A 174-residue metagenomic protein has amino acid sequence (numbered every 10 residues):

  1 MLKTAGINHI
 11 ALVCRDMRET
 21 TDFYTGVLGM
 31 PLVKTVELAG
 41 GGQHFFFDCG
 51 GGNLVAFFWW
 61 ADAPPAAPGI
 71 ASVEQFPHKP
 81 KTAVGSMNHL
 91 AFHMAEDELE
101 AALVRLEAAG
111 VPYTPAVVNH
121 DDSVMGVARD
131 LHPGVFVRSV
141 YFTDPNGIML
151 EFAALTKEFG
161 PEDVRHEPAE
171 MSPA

Functional and structural regions predicted by a protein language model:
M1-R18, H89-L90, M94, L155-F159 (+1 more regions): N-terminal beta-strand motif that seeds the catalytic metal site of vicinal oxygen chelate
G6, Q43, G51-N53, S86-N88 (+1 more regions): Residues that flank catalytic or metal-binding motifs in active/ligand-binding sites
V13-P65: Core segments of cupin and vicinal oxygen chelate
M17-R18, A39, V73-P145, P168-A174: Vicinal oxygen chelate
A63-A67, G110, E158-P161: A short local loop/turn or secondary-structure capping micro-motif enriched for an aromatic residue
G69-A71: A broadly used, surface-exposed interaction patch
I148: Conserved Rossmann-like nucleotide-cofactor binding loop
